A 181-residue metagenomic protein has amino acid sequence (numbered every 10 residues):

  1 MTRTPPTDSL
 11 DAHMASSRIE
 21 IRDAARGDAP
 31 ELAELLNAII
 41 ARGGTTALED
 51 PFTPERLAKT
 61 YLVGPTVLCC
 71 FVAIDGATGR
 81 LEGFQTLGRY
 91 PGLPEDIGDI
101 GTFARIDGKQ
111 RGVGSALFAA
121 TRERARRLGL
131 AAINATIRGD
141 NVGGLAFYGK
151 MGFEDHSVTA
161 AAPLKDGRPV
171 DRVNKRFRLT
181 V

Functional and structural regions predicted by a protein language model:
T2-A15, T102-F103, L164-V181: Terminal substrate-recognition subdomain of acyl/acetyltransferases
E20-L32: A short beta-loop-alpha structural element at the N-terminal edge of CoA-dependent acyl/N-acetyltransferase catalytic
D23-R26, T45, E49-D107, S115-A119 (+2 more regions): Acetyl-CoA-dependent GNAT
E31, D99, G143: Amphipathic alpha-helical recognition patches that constitute DNA-binding helices
L32-I40, L57: Hydrophobic alpha-helical core bundles mediating ligand binding, dimerization, or RNAP-core interactions
P91-G92, A132-R138, G149, E154-D171: Conserved catalytic-core motifs of GNAT/GCN5-like acyltransferases
R111, S115, R127, G139-S157: Conserved active-site alpha-helix within GNAT-family acetyltransferase domains
